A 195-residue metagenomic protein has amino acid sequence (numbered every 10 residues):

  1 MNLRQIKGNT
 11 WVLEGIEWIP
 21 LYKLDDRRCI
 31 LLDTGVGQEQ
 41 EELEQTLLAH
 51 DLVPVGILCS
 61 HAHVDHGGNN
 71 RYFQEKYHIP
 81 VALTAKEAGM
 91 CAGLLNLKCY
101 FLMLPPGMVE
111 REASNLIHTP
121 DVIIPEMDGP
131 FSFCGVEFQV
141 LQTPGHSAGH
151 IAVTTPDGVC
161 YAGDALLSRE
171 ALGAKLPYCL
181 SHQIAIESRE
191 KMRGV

Functional and structural regions predicted by a protein language model:
M1-H50, A152-G163, L167: Conserved beta-strand hairpin/beta-sheet module of binuclear metal-dependent hydrolase folds, prominently
R4, Y22, D128-C134: Short acidic-hydrophobic surface loop/beta-edge motif
V12, D121-V122, L141-P144: Short Gly/Pro-enriched turn/cap motifs at secondary-structure boundaries
L32-G35, V55-H63, V81-A85, Q142-G145 (+3 more regions): Active-site neighborhood of phospho(di)ester-bond hydrolases with catalytic His/Asp-centered motifs
G37-E39, A62-G68, G89-C91, S147-I151 (+1 more regions): Active-site environment of divalent metal-dependent phosphoester hydrolases
E41, Q45-A49, E75-H78, P130-S132 (+3 more regions): Replace "anionic and nucleotidyl ligands
T46-M127: Active-site HxH/HxHxD metal-binding segment of metal-dependent hydrolases
P130, E137-P144, A148-V195: Metallo-beta-lactamase
